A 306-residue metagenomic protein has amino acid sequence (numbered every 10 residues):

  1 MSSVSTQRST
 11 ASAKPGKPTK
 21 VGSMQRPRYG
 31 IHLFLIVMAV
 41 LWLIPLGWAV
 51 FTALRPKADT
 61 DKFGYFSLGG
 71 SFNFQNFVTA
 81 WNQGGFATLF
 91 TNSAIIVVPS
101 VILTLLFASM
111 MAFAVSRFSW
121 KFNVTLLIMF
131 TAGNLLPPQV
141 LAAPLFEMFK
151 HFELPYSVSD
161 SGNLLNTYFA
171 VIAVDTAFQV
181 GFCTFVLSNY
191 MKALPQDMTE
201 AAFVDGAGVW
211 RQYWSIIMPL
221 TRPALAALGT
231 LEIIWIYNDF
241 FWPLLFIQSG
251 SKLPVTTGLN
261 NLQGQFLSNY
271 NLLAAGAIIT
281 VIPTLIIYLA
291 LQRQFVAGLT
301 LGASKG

Functional and structural regions predicted by a protein language model:
S2-G306: A hydrophobic, multi-pass inner-membrane permease signature
